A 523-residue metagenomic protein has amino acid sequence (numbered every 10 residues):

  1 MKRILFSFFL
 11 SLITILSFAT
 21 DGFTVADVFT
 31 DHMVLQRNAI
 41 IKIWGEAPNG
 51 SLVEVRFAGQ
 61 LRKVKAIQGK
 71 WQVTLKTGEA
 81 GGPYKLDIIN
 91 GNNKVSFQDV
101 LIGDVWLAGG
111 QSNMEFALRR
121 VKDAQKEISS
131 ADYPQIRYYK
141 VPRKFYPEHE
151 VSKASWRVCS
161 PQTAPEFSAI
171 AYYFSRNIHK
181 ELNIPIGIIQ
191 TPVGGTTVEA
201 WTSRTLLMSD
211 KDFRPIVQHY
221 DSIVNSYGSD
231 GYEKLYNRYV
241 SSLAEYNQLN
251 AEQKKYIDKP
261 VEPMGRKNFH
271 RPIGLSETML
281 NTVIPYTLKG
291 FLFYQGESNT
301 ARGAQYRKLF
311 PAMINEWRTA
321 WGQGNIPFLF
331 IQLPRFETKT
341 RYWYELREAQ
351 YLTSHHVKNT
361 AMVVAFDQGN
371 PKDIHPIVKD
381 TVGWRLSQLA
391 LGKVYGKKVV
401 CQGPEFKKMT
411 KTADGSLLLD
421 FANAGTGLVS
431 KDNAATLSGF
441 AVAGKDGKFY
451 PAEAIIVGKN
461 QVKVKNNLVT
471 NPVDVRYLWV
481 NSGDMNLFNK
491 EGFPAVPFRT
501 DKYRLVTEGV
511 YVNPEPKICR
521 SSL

Functional and structural regions predicted by a protein language model:
M1-I4: Positively charged n-region of N-terminal signal peptides that target proteins for export
F6-S7, S521: Short amphipathic alpha-helical "recognition" segments used for binding
S7-S17: Bacterial N-terminal signal peptides
T20-L523: Cell-envelope and extracellular/periplasmic
